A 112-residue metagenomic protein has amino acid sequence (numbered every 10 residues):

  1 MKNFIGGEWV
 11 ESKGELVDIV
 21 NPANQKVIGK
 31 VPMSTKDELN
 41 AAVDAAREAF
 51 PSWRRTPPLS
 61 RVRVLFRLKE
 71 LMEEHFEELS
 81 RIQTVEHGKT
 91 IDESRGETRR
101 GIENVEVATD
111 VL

Functional and structural regions predicted by a protein language model:
M1-K30, R63, R67: Terminal low-complexity tails and localization/encapsulation signals of metabolic enzymes
I28-L112: Glycine-rich loop-to-alpha-helix module at the N-terminal edge of alpha/beta enzyme cores
